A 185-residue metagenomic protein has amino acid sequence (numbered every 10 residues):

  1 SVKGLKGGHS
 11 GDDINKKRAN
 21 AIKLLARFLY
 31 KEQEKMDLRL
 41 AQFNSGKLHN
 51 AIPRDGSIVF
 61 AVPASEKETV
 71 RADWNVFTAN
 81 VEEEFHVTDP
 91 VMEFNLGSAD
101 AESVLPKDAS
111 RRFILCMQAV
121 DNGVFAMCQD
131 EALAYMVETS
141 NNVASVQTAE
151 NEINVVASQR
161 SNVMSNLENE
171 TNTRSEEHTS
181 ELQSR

Functional and structural regions predicted by a protein language model:
S1-R160: Midchain, well-structured core segments that form catalytic/ion-binding scaffolds
S161-N162, R185: Short, contiguous acidic/charged loop-to-helix segments that flank catalytic cores in large enzymes
S165-S175: Redox- and metal-dependent alpha/beta enzyme cores, enriched for Fe-S-associated oxidoreductases and cofactor-handling
E176-S184: Conserved small/polar residues in nucleotide/adenosyl-binding loops
